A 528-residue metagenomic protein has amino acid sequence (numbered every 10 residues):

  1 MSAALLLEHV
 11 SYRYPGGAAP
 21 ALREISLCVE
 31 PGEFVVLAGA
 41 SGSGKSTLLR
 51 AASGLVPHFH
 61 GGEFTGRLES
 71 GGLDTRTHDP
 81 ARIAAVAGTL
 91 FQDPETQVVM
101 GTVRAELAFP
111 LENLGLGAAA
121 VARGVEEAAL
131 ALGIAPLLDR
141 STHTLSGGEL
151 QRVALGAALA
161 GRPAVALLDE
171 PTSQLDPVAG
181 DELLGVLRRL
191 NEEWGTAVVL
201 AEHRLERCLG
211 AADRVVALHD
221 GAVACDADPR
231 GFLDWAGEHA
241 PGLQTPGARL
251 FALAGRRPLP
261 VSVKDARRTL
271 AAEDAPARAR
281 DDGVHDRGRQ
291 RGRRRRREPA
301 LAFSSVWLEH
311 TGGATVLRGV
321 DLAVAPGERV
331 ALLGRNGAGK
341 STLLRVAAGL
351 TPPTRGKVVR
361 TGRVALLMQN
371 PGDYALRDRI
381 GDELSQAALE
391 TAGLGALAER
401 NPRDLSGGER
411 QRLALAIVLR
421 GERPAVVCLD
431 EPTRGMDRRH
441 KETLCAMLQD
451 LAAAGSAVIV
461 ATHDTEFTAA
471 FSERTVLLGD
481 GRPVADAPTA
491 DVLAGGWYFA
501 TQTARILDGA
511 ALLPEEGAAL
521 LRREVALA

Functional and structural regions predicted by a protein language model:
S53, A348: Helix-to-loop junction immediately C-terminal to a conserved catalytic motif
R67-R82, T351-V359, R363-P371: ABC ATPase NBD Q-loop/coupling interface
A119-L137, L301, S385-L397, A416: Conserved ABC ATPase "signature" region
A158-L159, L419-G421: ABC ATPase C-loop
A166-D169, V427-D430: Catalytic Walker B motif of ABC-type/P-loop ATPase nucleotide-binding domains
E202-H203, T462-H463: H-loop/switch region of ABC-family ATPase nucleotide-binding domains
L218, A222-A248, R482-I506: Conserved beta-strand-loop-alpha-helix hinge in the C-terminal portion of ABC ATPase nucleotide-binding domains
D234-R297, F499-A528: ABC ATPase nucleotide-binding domains
